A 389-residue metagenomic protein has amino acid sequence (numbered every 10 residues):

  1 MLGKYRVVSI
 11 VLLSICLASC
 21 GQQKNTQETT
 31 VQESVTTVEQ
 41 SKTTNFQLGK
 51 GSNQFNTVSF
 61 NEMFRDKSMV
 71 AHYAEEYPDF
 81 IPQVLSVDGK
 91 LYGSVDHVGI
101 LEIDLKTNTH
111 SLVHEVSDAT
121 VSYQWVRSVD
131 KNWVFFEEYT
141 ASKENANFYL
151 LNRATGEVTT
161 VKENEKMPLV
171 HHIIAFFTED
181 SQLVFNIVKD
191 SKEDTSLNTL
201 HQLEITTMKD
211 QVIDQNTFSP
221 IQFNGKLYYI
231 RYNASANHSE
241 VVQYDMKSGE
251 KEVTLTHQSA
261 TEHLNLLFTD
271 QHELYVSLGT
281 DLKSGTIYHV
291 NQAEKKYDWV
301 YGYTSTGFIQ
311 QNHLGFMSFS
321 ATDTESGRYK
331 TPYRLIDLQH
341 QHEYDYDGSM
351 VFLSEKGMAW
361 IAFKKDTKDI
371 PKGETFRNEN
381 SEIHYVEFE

Functional and structural regions predicted by a protein language model:
C16-S19: C-terminal motif of bacterial Sec signal peptides marking the signal peptidase cleavage site
Q23-G89, G99-E102, K106-H114: N-terminal, intrinsically disordered, polar/charged segments of Gram-positive cell-envelope systems that serve as
D66-E75, T109-S117, E157-K166, M208-D214 (+3 more regions): A short beta-strand motif characteristic of beta-propeller blades
E76-V84, T120-S128, P168-F177, D214-G225 (+3 more regions): Repeated scaffold domains used in trafficking and secretory/extracellular systems, primarily beta-propellers
I81-V95, K131-Y139, S181-K189, G225-Y232 (+3 more regions): Short beta-strand elements that form the blades of beta-propeller/WD-repeat-like and other beta-sheet-rich scaffold
H97-L101, K143-L150, S191-H201, A236-Q243 (+3 more regions): Structural motif
D104-N108, N152-G156, L203-M208, D245-G249 (+3 more regions): Short loop/turn segments that connect beta-strands within beta-propeller blades
S111-D130, E138, E165-K166: Blade-loop segments of beta-propeller domains
